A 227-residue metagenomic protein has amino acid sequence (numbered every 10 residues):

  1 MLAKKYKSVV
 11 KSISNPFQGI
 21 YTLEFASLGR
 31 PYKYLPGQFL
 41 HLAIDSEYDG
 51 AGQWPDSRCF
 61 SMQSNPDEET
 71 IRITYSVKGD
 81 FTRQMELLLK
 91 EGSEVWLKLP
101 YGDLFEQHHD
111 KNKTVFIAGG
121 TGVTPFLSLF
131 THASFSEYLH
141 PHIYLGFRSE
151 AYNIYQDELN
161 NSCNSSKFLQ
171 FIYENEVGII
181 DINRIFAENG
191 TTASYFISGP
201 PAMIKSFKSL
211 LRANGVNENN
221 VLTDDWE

Functional and structural regions predicted by a protein language model:
L2-S93, R148-S149: Ferredoxin-reductase
A3-K4, D80-E227: FNR/FR-type flavoprotein reductase catalytic core
